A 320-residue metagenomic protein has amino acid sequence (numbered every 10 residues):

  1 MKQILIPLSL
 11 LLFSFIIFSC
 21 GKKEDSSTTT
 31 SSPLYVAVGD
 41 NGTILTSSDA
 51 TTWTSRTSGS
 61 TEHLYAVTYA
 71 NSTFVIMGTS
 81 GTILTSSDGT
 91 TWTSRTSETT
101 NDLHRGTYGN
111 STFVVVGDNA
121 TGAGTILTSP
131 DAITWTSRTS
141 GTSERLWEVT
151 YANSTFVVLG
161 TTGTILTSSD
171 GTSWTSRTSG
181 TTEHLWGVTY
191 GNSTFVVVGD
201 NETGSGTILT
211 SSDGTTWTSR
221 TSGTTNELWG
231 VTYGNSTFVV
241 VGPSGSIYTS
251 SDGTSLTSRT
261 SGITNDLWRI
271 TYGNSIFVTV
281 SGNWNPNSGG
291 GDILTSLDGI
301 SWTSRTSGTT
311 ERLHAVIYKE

Functional and structural regions predicted by a protein language model:
M1-L8: Bacterial N-terminal signal peptides that target proteins for export
Q3, F13-L34: Bacterial Sec-dependent N-terminal signal peptides
L10-F13, S261: Intrinsic disorder/low-complexity segments in short proteins, especially the signal peptide and propeptide regions
E24-E320: Residue-level hotspots at or immediately adjacent to binding/recognition sites across diverse folds
